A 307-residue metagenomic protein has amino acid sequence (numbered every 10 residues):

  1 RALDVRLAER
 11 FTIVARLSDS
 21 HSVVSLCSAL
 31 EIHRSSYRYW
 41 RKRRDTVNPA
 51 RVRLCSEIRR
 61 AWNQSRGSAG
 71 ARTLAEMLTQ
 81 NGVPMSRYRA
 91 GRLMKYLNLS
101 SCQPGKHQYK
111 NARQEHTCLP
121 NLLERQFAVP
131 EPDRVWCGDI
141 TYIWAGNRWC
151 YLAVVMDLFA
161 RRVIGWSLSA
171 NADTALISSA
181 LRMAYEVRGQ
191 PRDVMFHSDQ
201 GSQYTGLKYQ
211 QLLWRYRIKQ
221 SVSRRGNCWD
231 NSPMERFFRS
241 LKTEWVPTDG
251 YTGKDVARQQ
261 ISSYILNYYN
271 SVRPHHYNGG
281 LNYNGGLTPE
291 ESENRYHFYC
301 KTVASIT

Functional and structural regions predicted by a protein language model:
A2-F11, C27, R34-E131, N227 (+1 more regions): Basic, flexible linker segments flanking DNA-binding modules in nucleic acid-interacting mobile-element proteins
H21-S22, A69, M85, T252: Residue-level signal for the short linker/turn that defines the boundary of a DNA-recognition helix
S25, A29-S36, R53, C118 (+5 more regions): Generic alpha-helical secondary structure signal
L26-L30, Y37, I58, L74 (+15 more regions): Mobile genetic element proteins and their domesticated derivatives, centered on retroelements and DNA transposons
A112-Q114, S198-Q200, G206-Q210, Q220-K242 (+2 more regions): RNase H-like two-metal-ion nuclease catalytic core shared by retroviral integrases and related mobile-element nucleases
R125, V129-I164, A170-N171: An active-site-proximal beta-strand-loop segment
R148, S167-G189, M195, T205: Active-site beta-loop-alpha junctions of metal-dependent nucleic acid enzymes, especially the RNase H-like/DDE
W214-I218, S240-T307: C-terminal domain-tail junction helix/linker
